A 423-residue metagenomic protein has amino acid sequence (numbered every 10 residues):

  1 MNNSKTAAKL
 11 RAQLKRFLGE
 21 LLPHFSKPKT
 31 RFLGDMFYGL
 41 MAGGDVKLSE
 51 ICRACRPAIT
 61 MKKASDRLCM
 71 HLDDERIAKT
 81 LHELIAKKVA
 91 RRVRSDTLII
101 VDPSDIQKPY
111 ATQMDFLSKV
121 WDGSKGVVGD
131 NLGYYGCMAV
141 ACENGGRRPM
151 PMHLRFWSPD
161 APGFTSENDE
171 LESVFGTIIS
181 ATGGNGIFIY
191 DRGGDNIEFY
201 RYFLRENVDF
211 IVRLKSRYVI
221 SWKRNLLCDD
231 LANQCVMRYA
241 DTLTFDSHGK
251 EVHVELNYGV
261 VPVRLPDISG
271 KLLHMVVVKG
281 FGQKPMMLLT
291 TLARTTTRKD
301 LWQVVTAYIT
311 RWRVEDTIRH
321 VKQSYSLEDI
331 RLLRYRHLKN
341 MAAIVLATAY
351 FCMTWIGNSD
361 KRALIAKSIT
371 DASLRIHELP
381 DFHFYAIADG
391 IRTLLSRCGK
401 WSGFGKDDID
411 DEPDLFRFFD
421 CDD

Functional and structural regions predicted by a protein language model:
M1-D45, L84, T97, Y110-T112 (+1 more regions): Single, function-defining residue in the core of a domain
F17-K79: Short, positively charged, Gly/Tyr-enriched micro-motifs that form contact patches at catalytic or ligand/partner
T30, G44, L48, M61 (+7 more regions): Generic structural signal for well-ordered secondary structure
F37, S65-G145, N257-V260: Active-site-proximal, Lys/Arg-enriched surface segment that forms a nucleic-acid-binding/basic interface patch
I59-K62, Q107-Y110, E198: Short active-site-adjacent helix-start/loop capping segments
